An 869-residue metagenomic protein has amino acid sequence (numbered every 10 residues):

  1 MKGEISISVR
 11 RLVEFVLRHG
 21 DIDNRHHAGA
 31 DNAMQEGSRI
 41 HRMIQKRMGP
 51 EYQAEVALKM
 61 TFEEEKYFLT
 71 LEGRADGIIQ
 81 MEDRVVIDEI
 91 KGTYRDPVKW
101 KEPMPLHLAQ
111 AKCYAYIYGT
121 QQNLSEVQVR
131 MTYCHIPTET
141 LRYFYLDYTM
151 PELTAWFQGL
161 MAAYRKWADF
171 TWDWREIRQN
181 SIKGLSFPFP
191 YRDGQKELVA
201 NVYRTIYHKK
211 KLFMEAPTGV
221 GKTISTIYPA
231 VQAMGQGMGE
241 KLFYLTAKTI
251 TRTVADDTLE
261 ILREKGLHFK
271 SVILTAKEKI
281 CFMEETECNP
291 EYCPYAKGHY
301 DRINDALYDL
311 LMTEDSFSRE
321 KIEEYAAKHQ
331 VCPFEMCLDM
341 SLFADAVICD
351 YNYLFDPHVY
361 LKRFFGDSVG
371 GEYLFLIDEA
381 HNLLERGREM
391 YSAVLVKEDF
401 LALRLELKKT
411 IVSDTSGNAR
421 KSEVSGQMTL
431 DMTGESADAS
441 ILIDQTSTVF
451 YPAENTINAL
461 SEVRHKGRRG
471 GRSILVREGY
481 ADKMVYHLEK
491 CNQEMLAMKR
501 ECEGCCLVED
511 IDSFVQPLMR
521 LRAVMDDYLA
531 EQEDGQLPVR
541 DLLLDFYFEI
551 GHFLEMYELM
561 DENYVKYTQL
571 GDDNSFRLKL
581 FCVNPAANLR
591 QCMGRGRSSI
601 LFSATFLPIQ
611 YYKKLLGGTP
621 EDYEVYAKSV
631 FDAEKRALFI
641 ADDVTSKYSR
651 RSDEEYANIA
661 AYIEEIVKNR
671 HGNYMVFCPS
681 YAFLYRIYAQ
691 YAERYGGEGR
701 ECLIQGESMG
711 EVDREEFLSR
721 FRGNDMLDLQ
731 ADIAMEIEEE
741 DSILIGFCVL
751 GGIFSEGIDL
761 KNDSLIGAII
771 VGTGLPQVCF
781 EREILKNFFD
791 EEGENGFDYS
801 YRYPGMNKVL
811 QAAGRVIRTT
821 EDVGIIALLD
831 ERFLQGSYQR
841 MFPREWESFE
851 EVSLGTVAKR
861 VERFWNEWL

Functional and structural regions predicted by a protein language model:
M1-D83: Metal-dependent nuclease catalytic cores that hydrolyze phosphodiester bonds in DNA/RNA, characterized by
M60-T154: Mg2+/Mn2+-dependent nuclease catalytic core
D173-E215: Conserved pre-motif I regulatory segment
Q179, M238-V347, N352-F355, V412-A419 (+9 more regions): A substrate-engagement module of RecA-like helicase motors
Y207-P229: Walker A/P-loop
T226, T253, H329-A346, Y351-T415 (+4 more regions): Signature of the SF2 helicase/ATPase Hel1-core->accessory helical subdomain module
I322-V347, P357-F365, L521, D527-T645 (+3 more regions): A contiguous, basic/glycine-rich beta-loop/short-helix subdomain that forms a polymer-engagement track
D643-E654, S708-L834: Conserved RecA-like P-loop NTPase helicase motor core
